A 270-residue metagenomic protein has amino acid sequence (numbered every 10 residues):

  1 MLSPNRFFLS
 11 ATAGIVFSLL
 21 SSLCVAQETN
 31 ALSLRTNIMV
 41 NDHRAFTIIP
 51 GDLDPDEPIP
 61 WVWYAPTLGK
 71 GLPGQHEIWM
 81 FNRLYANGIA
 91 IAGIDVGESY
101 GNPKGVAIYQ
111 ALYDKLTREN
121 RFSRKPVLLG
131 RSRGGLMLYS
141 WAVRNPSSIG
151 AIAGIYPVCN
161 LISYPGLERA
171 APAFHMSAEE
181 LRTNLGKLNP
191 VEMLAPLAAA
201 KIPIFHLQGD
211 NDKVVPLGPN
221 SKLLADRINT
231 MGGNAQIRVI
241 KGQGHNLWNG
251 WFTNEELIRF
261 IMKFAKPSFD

Functional and structural regions predicted by a protein language model:
C24-E57, A170-P172, K266-D270: A domain-start/cap signature at the N-terminus of enzymes
G51-R83: Short, surface-exposed "cap/lid" segments of acyl-processing enzymes
F81-Y100: Conserved alpha/beta-hydrolase
Y100-R121: Alpha/beta-hydrolase active-site loop
T117-E119, R124-P172, M176: Primarily recognizes the serine-hydrolase "nucleophile elbow" in alpha/beta-hydrolase and SGNH/GDSL folds
I162-T230: The feature captures the conserved acid-bearing segment of alpha/beta-hydrolase catalytic domains
V214, G218-D270: C-terminal catalytic histidine-bearing segment of alpha/beta-hydrolase fold enzymes
